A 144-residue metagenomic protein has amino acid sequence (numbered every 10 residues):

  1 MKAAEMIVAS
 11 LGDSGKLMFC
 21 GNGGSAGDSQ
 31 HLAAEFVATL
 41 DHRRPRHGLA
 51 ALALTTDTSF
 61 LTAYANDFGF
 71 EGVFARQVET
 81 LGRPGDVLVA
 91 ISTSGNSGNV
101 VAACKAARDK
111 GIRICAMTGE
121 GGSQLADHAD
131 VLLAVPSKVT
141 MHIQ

Functional and structural regions predicted by a protein language model:
M1-K2, A9: An N-terminal, well-structured beta->alpha segment
V8-G82: Glycine-rich, small/polar surface segments that engage phosphate groups of diverse ligands
S25-Q30, N96-A103: Short glycine/serine/threonine-rich phosphate/pyrophosphate-binding segments that cradle anionic phosphate groups
T39-A53, D109-G121, H142: Short, acidic/small-residue loops that bind anionic groups at enzyme active sites
L88, I114, L132-L133: Short, well-ordered beta-strand core segments
C104-R108: Surface-exposed amphipathic alpha-helices with a cationic face
T118-Q144: Short alpha-helices
